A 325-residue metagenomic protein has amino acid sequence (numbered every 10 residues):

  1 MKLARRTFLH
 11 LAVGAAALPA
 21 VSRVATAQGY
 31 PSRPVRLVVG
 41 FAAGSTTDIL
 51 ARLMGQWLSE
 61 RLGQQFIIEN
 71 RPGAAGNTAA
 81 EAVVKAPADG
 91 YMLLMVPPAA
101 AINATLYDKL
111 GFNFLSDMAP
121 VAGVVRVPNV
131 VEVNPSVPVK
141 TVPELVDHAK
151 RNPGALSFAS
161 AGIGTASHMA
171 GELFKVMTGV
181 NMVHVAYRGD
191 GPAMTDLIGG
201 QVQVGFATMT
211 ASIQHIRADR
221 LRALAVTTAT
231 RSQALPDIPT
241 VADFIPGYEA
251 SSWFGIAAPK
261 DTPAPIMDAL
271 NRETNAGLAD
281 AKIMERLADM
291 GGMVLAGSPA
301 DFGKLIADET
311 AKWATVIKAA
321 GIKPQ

Functional and structural regions predicted by a protein language model:
M1-H10, A15-G29: N-terminal twin-arginine translocation
A25-L115, A155, V180-T208, A296 (+1 more regions): N-terminal (or domain-start) structured segment
S32-P34, M177-T178, R217, A264-Q325: An extracytoplasmic/periplasmic, membrane-proximal ligand-sensing/linker region
K85-G90, T105-P192, V241, P246 (+1 more regions): Hinge/capping helix and adjacent helix->loop/strand transition within the periplasmic-binding protein
M95-A100, S160, D190, A207-S212 (+3 more regions): Beta->alpha turn/N-cap motifs
A100-K109, K175-M177, V204-D237: A ligand-binding cleft/hinge motif common to bilobed small-molecule-binding domains
